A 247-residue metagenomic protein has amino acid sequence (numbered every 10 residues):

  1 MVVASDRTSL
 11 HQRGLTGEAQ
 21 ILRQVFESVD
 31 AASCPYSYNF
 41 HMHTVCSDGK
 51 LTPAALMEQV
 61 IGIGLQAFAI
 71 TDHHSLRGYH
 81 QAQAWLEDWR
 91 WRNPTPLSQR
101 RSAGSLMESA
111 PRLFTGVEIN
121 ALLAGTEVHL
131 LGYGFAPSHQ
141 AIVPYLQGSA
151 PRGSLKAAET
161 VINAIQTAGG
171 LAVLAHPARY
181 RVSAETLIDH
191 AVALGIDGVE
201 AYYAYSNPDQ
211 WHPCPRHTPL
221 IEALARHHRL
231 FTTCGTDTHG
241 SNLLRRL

Functional and structural regions predicted by a protein language model:
V2-P35, H80-D197: Extended substrate/RNA-proximal surfaces in nucleic-acid metabolism proteins
N39-H43, H73-H74, H176, D237-H239: Histidine-centered divalent metal-coordination motifs
H43-G49, A141-G148, P208: Acidic/histidine-rich helix-loop elements that form or flank divalent-metal/phosphate-binding sites at the catalytic
D48-K50, Y79-H80, T126-L130, V182-V192 (+2 more regions): Histidine/acidic-residue-rich catalytic or RNA/ligand-binding cores of hydrolases and nuclease-related proteins
M57-Y79, R112-F114, G170-V173: Divalent metal-dependent hydrolysis catalytic cores, especially in the metallo-beta-lactamase
Q59-V60, I165, A191, A225: Generic structural signal for hydrophobic
D197-D209: His/Asp/Glu-enriched short active-site or ligand-binding loop at hydrolase and phosphoryl-transfer sites
L230-R245: Short acidic/histidine-rich active-site segments
